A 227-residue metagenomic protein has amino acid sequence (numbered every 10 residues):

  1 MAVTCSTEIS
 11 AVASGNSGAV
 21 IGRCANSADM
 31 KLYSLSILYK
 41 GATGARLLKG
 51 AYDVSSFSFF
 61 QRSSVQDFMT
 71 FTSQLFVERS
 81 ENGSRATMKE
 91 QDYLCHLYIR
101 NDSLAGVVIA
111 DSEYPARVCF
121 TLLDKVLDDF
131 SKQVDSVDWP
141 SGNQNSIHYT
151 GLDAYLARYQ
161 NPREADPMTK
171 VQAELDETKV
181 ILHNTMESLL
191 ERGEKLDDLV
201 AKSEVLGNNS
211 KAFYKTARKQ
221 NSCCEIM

Functional and structural regions predicted by a protein language model:
A2-S10, S14-D197, A201-M227: Acidic, low-complexity cytosolic segments
